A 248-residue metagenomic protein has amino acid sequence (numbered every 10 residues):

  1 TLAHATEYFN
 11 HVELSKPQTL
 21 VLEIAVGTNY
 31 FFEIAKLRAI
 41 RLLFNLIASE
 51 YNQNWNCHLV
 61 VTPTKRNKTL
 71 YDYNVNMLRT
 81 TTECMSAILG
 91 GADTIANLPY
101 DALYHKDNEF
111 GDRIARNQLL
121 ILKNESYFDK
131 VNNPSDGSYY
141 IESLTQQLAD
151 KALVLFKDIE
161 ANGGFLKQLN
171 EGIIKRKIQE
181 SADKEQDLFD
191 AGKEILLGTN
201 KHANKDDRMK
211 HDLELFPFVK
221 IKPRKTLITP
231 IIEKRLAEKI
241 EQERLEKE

Functional and structural regions predicted by a protein language model:
T1-A87, P99-R116: Helix-rich catalytic cores of soluble enzyme domains
K16, Y51, W55, D93-T94 (+2 more regions): Residue-level detector of short coil/turn "hinge" positions at structural boundaries
A87-I88, I121: Histidine kinase transmitter module recognition
G91-H105, F128-S135: Short acidic/histidine-rich active-site segments
R113-E248: Catalytic-core signal marking the mid-to-C-terminal active-site face
